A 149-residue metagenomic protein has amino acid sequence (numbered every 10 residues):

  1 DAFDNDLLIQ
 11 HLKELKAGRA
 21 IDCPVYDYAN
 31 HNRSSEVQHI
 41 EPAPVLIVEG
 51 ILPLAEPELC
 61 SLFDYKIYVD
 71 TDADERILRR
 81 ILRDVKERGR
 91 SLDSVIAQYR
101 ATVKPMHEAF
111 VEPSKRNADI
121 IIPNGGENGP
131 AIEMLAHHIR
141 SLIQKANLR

Functional and structural regions predicted by a protein language model:
D1-V45, D93-A97: ATP-dependent small-molecule kinase phosphotransfer cores that center on conserved nucleotide phosphate-binding segments
A2-N5, I9, D70, G89-L92 (+3 more regions): Amphipathic alpha-helical transducer elements in NTP-driven molecular machines
L8, I67, A118: Residue-level signal for inorganic ion chemistry
K13, I81-V85, R100: A generic structural signal for secondary-structure junctions that act as hinges or helix/strand caps at the edges
A17, E41-P42, L82, K104-R149: NTP-dependent small-molecule kinase module
A29, E49, V103-K104: A conditional alpha-helix N-cap/helix-loop micro-motif detector
S34-R88: ATP-dependent NMP and nucleoside kinases share a basic, alpha-helical "lid"
E58, Y68-V69, D74, R90-Q98 (+2 more regions): Anionic, Ser/Thr-rich low-complexity intrinsically disordered regions
